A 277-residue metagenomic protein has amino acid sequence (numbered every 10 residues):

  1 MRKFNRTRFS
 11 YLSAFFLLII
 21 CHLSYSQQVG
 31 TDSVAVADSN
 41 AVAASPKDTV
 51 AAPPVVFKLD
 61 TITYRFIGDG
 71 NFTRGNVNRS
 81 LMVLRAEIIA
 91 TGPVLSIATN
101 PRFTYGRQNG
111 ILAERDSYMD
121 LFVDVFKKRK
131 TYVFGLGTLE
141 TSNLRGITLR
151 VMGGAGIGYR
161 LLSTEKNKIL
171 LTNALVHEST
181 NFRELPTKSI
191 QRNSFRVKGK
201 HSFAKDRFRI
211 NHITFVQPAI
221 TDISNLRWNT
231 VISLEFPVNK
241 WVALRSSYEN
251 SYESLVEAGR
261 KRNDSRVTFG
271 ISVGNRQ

Functional and structural regions predicted by a protein language model:
M1-K58, R276-Q277: Cleavable N-terminal export/targeting peptides
V56-R74, G92-T99, I210-H212: Transmembrane beta-strand segments of Gram-negative outer membrane beta-barrel proteins
I62, N78-M82, A113-S117, I147-G153 (+4 more regions): Residues that define the transmembrane beta-barrel architecture of outer-membrane proteins
F66-G70, L84-A90, L121-V125, A155-Y159 (+6 more regions): Residues on the lipid-exposed face of transmembrane beta-strands in outer-membrane beta-barrel proteins
G70-R74, A90-G92, F103-R107, L139-N143 (+6 more regions): Transmembrane beta-strands of outer-membrane beta-barrel pores
P93-T99, K130-V133, E165-I169, S202-I210 (+2 more regions): Repeated loop/turn-to-beta-strand initiation elements of outer-membrane beta-barrel proteins
L170-A243: Outer-membrane beta-barrel transmembrane domain signature
N263-Q277: Outer-membrane beta-barrel "beta-signal"
